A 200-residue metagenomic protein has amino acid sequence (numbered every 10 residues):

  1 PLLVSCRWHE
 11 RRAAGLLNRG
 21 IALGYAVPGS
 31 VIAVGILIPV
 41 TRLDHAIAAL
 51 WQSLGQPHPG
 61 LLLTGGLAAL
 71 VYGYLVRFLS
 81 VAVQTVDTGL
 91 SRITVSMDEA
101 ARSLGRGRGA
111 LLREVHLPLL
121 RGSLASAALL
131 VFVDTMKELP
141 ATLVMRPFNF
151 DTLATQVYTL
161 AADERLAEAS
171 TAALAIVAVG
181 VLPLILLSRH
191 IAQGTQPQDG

Functional and structural regions predicted by a protein language model:
P1-C6, V27: Transmembrane alpha-helix signature in integral membrane proteins
S5, D87-D98, R102, R106-E114 (+2 more regions): C-terminal transmembrane helix and the adjacent membrane-cytosol boundary/short C-terminal tail of inner/organellar
H9-L17, A33-L75, G109, M145-F148: Membrane-interfacial helix termini and adjacent extracytoplasmic/periplasmic loops of multi-pass transporters
G20-L23, Y72, A125, L129 (+1 more regions): Hydrophobic residues within alpha-helical transmembrane segments of multi-pass solute transporters/permease subunits
I21-L37: Hydrophobic alpha-helical membrane-insertion segments
L23, V27, V76, V83-V86 (+2 more regions): Transmembrane alpha-helices
L61-R102, A127-A128: Membrane-cytosol interface at the C-terminal ends of specific transmembrane alpha-helices in multi-pass membrane
M136, T142-I185: Interhelical loop and adjacent transmembrane-helix boundary motif in polytopic membrane transport permeases
